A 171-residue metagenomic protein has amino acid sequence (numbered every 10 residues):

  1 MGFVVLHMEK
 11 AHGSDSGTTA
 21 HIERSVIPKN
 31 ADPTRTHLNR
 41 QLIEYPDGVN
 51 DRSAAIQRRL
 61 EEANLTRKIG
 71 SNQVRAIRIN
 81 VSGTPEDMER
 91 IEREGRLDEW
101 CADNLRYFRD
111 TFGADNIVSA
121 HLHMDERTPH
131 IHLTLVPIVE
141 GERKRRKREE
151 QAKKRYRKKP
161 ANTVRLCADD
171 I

Functional and structural regions predicted by a protein language model:
M1-I171: N-terminal nicking endonuclease/strand-transfer module with a His-rich metal-binding environment and a catalytic Tyr
